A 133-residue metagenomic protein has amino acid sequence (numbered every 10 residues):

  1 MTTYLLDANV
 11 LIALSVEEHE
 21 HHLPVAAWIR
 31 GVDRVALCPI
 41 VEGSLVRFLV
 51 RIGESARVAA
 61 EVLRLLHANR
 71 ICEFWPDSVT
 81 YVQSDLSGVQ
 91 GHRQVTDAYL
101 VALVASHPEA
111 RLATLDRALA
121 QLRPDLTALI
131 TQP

Functional and structural regions predicted by a protein language model:
M1-L37, L49-E61, T127: Short, well-structured N-terminal submotif of metal-dependent ribonuclease cores
L6-D7, L37, R93-Q94, D116 (+1 more regions): Histidine- and aromatic-rich ligand-binding microenvironments
V10, V41, T80, A118-L119: Alpha-helix capping/helix-boundary segments
V41-E42, T96: Short, conserved alpha-helical segments within structured domains
R64-H67: TPR/TPR-like (Sel1-like) alpha-helical repeat modules
N69-R117: Active-site neighborhoods of divalent-metal-dependent phosphate/nucleic-acid chemistry enzymes
L119-L126: Short loop/helix-cap segments at secondary-structure boundaries that form the rim of catalytic
